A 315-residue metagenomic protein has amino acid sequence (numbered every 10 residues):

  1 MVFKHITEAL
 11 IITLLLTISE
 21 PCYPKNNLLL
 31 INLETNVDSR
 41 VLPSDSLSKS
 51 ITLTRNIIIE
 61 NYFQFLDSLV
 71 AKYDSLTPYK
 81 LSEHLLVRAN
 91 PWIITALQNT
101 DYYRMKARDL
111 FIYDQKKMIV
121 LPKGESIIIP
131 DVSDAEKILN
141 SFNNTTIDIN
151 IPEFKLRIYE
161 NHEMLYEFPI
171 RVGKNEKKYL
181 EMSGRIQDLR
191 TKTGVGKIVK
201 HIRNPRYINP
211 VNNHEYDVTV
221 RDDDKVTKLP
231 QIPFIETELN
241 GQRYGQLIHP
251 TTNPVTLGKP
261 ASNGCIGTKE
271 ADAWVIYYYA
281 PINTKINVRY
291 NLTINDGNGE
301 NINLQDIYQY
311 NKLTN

Functional and structural regions predicted by a protein language model:
M1-E8: Bacterial N-terminal signal peptides that target proteins for export
A9-T17: Bacterial N-terminal signal peptides
S19-A71, L97-P130: Primarily N-terminal secretory
I58-L76, F142-T145, G184-R185, A261-G264: Second-shell loop/turn segments in exported
L69-F111, M164-E167: LysM (lysin motif) carbohydrate-binding repeats in extracellular/periplasmic proteins that recognize
L81, V87-T95, V132, N161 (+4 more regions): Sec-exported extracytoplasmic/periplasmic mature domains
T95, N209-N315: Exported/periplasmic cell-wall-interacting domains
E136-L247, T251: Gly/Pro-biased beta-strand-loop elements
